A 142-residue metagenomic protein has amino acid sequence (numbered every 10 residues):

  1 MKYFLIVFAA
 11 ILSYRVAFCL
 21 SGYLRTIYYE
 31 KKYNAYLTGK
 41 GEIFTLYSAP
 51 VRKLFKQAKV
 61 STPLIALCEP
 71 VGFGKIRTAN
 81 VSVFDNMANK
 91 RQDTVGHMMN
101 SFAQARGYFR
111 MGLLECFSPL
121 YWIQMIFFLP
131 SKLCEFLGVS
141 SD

Functional and structural regions predicted by a protein language model:
M1-A9: Feature marks short, highly hydrophobic, charge-poor N-terminal signal-anchor/signal peptide-like helices that anchor
A9-Y29, A58, T62: Hydrophobic alpha-helical membrane-embedded segments
F18, G22, K31-A35, E69 (+3 more regions): A composition-driven signal for long, intrinsically disordered, charge-rich low-complexity tracts
L24-A58: Membrane-interface amphipathic/juxtamembrane segments adjacent to transmembrane helices
S48-S82: Structured domain cores in non-transmembrane regions
T78-D142: Membrane-proximal, non-transmembrane alpha-helical segments
